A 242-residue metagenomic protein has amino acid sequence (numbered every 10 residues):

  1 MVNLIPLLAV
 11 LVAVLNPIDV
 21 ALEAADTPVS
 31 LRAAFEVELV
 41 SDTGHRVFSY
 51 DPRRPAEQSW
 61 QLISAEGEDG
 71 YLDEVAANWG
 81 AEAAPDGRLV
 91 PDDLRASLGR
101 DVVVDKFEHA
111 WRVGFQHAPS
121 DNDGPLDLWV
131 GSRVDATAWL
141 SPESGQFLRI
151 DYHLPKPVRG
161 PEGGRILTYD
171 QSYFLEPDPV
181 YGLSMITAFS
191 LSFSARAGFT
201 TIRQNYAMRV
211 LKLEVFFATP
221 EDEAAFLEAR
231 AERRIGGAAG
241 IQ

Functional and structural regions predicted by a protein language model:
N3-A13: Sec-dependent N-terminal signal peptides
A13-V134, Q146, H153-I166, A195-Q242: Structured extracytoplasmic
L22, D135-A138, D170-V180: Extended lipid/amphipathic-ligand handling interfaces
T137-S141, L148: A contiguous pocket-lining binding segment that forms or flanks enzyme active sites
E143-S144, V180-Y181: Residue-level recognition of short loop/turn positions
I150, T187-F189: Beta-strand-dense domains in secreted/periplasmic systems and polymorphic toxin scaffolds
L191-F193: Juxtamembrane loop segments immediately following a transmembrane helix
